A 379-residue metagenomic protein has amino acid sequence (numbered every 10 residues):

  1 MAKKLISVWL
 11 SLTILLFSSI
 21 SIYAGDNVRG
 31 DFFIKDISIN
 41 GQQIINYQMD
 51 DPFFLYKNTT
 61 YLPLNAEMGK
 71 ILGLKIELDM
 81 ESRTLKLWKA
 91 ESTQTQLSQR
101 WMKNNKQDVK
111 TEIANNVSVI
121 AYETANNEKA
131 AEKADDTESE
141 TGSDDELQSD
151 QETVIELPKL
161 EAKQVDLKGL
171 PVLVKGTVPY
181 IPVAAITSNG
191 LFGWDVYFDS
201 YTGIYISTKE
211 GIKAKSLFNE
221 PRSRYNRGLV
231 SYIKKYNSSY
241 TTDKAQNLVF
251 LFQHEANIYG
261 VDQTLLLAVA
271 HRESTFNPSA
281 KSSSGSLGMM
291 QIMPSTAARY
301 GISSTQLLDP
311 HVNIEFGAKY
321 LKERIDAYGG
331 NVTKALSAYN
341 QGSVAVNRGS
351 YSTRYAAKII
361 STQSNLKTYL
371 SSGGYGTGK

Functional and structural regions predicted by a protein language model:
A2, S295-K379: Non-catalytic cell-wall polysaccharide-engagement segments
A2-W9, I20-S231: Primary recognition of N-terminal secretory signal peptides and signal-anchoring hydrophobic helices
L10-I14: Hydrophobic helical h-region of N-terminal Sec-dependent signal peptides in bacterial secretory/periplasmic proteins
D50-K57, G169-G176, K234-T242, F252-N257 (+4 more regions): Second-shell loop/turn segments in exported
L62-A66, I181, A185, R224 (+9 more regions): Extracytoplasmic/secreted proteins, especially bacterial periplasmic and envelope-associated proteins
G69, S188, H254-N257, H271 (+2 more regions): Short glycine/serine- and small hydrophobic-enriched flexible loop segments
F218-S274: Export/targeting segments at the very N-terminus of extracytoplasmic proteins
A280-Y300: Short, surface-exposed glycine/acidic/tryptophan-bearing loops
